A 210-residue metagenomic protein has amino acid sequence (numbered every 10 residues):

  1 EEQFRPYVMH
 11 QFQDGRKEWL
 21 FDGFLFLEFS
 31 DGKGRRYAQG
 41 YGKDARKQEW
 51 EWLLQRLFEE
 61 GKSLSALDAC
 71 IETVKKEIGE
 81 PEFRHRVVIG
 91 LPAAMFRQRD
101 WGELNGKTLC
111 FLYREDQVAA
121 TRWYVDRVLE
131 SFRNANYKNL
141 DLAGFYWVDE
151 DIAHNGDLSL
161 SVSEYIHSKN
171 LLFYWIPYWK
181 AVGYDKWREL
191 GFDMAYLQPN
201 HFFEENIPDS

Functional and structural regions predicted by a protein language model:
E1-S210: Glycan-processing catalytic domains of CAZymes
